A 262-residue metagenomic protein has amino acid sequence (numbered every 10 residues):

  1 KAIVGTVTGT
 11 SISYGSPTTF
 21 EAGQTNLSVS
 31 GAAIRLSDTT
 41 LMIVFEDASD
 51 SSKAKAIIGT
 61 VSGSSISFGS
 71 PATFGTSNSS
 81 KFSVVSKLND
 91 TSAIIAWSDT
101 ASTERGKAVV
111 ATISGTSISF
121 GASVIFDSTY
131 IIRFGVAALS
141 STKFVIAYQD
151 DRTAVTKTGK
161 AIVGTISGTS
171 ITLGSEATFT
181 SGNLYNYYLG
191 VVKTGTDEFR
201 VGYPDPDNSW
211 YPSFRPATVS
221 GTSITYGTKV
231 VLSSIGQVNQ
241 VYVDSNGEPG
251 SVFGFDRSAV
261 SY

Functional and structural regions predicted by a protein language model:
K1-Y262: Extracellular, repeat-based ectodomains that mediate carbohydrate processing or recognition
